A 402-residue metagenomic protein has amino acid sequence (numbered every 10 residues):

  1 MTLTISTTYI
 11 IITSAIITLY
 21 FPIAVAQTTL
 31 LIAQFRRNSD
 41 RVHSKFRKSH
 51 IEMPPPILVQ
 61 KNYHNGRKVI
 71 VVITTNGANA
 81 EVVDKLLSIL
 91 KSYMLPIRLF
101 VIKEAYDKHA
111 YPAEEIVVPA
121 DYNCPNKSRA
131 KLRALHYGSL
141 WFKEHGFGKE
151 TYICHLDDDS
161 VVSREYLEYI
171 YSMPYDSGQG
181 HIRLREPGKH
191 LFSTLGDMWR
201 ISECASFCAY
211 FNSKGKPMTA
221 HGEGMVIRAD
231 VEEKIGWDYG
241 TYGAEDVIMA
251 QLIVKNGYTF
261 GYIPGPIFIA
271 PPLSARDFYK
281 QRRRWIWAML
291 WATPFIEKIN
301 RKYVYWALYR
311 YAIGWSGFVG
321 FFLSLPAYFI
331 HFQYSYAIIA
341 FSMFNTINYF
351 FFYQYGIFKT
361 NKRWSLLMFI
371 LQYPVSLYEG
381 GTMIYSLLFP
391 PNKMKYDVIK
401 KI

Functional and structural regions predicted by a protein language model:
T2-R41, I313-K393: Membrane-embedded multi-pass helical conduit in multi-pass membrane proteins, especially envelope-biosynthetic
R67-V72, R98, I248: Cell-envelope/extracellular polymer assembly enzymes that use nucleotide-activated donors
K85-I97: Short, acidic, metal-binding catalytic loop of nucleotide-sugar glycosyltransferases
D121-F142, I170-I235, Y239-G240, Y279 (+2 more regions): Long helical/loop segments within the catalytic core of UDP-sugar-dependent glycosyltransferases, especially the large
I153: Short aromatic/hydrophobic "clamp" motif used to bind/position activated sugar donors
L156-S172: Acidic donor-binding/catalytic loop of UDP-sugar-dependent glycosyltransferases, especially processive GT2
G243-M249: Acidic donor-binding loop at a coil-to-helix junction in glycosyltransferase catalytic cores that engages
Q251-F268: Catalytic donor-sugar/metal-binding loop of nucleotide-sugar-dependent glycosyltransferases
